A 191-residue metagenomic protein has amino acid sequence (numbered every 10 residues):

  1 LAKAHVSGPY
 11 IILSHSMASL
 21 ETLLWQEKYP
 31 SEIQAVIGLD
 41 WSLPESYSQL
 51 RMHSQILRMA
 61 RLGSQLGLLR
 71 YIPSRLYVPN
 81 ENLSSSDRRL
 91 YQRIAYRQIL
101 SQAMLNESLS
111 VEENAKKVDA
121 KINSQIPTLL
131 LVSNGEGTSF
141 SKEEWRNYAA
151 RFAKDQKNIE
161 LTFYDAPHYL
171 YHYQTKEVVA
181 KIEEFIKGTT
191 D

Functional and structural regions predicted by a protein language model:
L1-Y10: Conserved acidic catalytic loop of the alpha/beta-hydrolase fold
Y10-I11, A35-I37: Residue in the alpha/beta-hydrolase core beta-strand immediately N-terminal to the catalytic nucleophile
L13-A18, T22: Gly/Ala-rich beta-loop-alpha elbow adjacent to hydrolase catalytic centers
L24-K28: Active-site signature of alpha/beta-hydrolase-fold catalytic machinery across serine- and Asp/Cys-nucleophile hydrolases
V36-Q65: Flexible "cap/lid" loop of the alpha/beta hydrolase fold
S84-D155: Conserved serine/cysteine hydrolase catalytic core
F163-T175: Catalytic histidine-centered segment of alpha/beta-hydrolase-like enzymes
H172-E184: Post-His helix in hydrolase/transferase enzymes
